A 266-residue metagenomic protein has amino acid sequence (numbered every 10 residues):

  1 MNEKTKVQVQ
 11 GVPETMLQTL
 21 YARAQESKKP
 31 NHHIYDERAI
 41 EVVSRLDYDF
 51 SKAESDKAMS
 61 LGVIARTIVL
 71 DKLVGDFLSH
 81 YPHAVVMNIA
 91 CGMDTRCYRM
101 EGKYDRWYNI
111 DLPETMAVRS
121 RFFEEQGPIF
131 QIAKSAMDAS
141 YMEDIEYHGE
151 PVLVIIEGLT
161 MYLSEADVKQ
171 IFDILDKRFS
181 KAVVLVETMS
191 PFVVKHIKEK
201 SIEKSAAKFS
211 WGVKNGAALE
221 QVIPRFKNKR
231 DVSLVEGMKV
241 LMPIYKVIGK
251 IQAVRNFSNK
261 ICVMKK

Functional and structural regions predicted by a protein language model:
M1-M87, C91-K134, H148: Rossmann-like AdoMet
S140-G149: Short amphipathic alpha-helix with an adjacent loop that forms part of the alpha/beta core around
V154-I155: A conserved beta-strand element that flanks and buttresses the S-adenosyl-L-methionine
Y162-L175: A short, conserved alpha-helix within the catalytic core of class I
R178-P191: Conserved beta-strand signature within the Rossmann-like core of class I S-adenosyl-L-methionine
P191-A207: Short, glycine-/aromatic-enriched active-site segment of Class I SAM-dependent methyltransferases
A206-E236: Short alpha-helix
K239-K266: Core SAM-dependent methyltransferase catalytic element
